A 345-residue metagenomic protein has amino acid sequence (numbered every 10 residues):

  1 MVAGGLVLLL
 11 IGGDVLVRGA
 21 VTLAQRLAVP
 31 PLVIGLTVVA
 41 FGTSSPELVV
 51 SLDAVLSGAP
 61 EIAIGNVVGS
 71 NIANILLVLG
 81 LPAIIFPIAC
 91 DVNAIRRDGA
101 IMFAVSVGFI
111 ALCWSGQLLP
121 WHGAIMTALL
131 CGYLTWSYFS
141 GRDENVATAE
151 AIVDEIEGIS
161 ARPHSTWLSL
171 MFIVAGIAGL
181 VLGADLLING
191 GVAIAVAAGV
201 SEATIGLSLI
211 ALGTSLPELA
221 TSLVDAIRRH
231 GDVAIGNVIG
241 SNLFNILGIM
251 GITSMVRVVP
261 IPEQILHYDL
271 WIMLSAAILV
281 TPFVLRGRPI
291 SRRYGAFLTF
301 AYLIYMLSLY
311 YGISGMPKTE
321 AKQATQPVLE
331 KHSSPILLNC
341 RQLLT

Functional and structural regions predicted by a protein language model:
M1-T345: Hydrophobic alpha-helical segments, chiefly the membrane-spanning helices and signal/signal-anchor peptides
